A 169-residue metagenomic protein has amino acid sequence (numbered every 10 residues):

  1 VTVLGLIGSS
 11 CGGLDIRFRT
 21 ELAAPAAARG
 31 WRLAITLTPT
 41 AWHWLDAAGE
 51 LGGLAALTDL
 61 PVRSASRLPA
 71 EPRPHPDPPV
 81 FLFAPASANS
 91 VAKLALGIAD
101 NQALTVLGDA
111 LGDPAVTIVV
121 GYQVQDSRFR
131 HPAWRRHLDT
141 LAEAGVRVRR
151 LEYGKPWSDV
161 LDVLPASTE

Functional and structural regions predicted by a protein language model:
V1-E169: A cross-family phosphate/adenosyl-ligand binding-site feature
